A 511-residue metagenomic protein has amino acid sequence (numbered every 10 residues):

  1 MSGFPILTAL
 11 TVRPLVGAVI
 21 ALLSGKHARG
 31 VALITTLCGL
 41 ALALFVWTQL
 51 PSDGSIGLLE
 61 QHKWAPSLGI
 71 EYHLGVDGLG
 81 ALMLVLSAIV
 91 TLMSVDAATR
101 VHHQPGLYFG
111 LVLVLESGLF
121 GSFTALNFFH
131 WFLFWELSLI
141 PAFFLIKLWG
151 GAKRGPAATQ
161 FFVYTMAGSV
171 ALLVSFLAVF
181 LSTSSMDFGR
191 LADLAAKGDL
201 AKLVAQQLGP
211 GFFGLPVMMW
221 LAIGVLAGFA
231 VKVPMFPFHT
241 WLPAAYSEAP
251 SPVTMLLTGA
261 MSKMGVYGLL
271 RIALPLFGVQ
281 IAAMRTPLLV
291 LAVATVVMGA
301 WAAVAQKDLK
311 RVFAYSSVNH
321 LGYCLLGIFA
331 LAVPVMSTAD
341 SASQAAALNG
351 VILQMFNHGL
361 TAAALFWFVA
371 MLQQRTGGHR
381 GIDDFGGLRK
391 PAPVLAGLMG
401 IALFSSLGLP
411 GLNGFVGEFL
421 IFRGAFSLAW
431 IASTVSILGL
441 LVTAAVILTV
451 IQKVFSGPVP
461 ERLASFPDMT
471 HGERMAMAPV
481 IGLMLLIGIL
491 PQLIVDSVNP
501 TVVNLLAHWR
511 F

Functional and structural regions predicted by a protein language model:
M1-I6, I20-V112, S185-A205, N504: Transmembrane helix-loop-helix hairpins at membrane boundaries of multipass inner-membrane proteins
L7-T8, A28-L33, P105-G106, F129-L133 (+2 more regions): Short, aromatic-rich membrane-interface segments at the entry and exit of alpha-helical transmembrane domains
T8-L22, L33-T48, L84-A98, L115-S117 (+5 more regions): Central hydrophobic cores of alpha-helical transmembrane segments in multi-pass inner-membrane proteins across all
L10-T11, L137, A230-V233, H239 (+4 more regions): Hydrophobic alpha-helical transmembrane segments of integral membrane proteins, especially lipid-exposed positions
R13, D193, A249, G378 (+2 more regions): Cytoplasmic/organellar membrane-interface segments at the starts of transmembrane helices in multi-pass inner-membrane
I34-Q49, T165-A178, L441, P479-L493: Hydrophobic alpha-helical membrane-insertion segments
Q61-L82, L126-F134, S138-F143, L407 (+1 more regions): Membrane-interface helix-loop-helix modules in multi-pass inner-membrane proteins
M93-T99, S117-F129, A142-K453: Hydrophobic transmembrane alpha-helices and their helix-loop junctions in integral membrane proteins
